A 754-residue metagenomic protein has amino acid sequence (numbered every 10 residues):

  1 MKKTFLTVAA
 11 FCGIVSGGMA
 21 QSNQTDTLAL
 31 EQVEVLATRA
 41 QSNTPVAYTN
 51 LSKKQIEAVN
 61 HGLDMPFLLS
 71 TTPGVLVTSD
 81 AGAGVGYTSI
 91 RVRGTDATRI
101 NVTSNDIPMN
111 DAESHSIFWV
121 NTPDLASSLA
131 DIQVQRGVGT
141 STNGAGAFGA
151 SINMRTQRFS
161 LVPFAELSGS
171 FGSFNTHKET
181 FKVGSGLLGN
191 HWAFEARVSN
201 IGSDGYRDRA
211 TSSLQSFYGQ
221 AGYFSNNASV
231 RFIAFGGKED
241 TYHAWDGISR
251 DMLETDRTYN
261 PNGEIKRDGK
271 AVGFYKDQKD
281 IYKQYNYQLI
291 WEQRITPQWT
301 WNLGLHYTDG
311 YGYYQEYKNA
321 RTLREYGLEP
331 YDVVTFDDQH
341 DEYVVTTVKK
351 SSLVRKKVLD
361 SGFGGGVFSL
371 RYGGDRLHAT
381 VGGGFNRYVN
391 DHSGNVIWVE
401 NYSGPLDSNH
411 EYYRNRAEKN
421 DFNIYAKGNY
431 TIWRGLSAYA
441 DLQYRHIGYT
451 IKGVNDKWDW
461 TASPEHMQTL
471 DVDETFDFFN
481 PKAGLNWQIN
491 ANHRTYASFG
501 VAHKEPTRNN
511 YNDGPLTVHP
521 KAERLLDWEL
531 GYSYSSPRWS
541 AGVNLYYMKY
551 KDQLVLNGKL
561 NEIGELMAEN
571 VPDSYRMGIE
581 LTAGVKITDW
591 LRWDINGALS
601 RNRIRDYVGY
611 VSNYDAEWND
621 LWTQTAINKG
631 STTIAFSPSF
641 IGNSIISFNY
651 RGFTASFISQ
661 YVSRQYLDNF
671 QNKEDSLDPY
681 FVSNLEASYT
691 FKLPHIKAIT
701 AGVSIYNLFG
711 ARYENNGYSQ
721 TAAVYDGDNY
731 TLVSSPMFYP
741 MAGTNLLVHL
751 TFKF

Functional and structural regions predicted by a protein language model:
T7, F235-K238, G273, G428-N429 (+4 more regions): Conserved C-terminal beta-signal and adjacent last beta-strands/turns of outer-membrane beta-barrel proteins
Q21-A58, A97, S540, N544: Short, acidic, small-residue-rich periplasmic hinge/interaction motif at the N-terminus of Gram-negative outer-membrane
P66-P108, A130: Extracytoplasmic beta-strand/coil segments of soluble accessory domains associated with Gram-negative outer-membrane
P108-R136, R155, M252: Short acidic/polar hinge/loop motifs at secondary-structure boundaries that mediate gating or recognition
F164-E166, F171-G202, R207-A244, L289-T296 (+1 more regions): Transmembrane beta-barrel wall of Gram-negative outer-membrane proteins
Y282-W460, N486-Q488, S498, S535 (+2 more regions): Face-selective signature of the C-terminal outer-membrane beta-barrel domain
R294, T300-H306, N486-Q488, R494-G500 (+5 more regions): Membrane-embedded beta-barrel scaffold of Gram-negative outer-membrane proteins
R434, Y547-K549, E569-N669, T751-K753: Gram-negative outer-membrane beta-barrel transporters
